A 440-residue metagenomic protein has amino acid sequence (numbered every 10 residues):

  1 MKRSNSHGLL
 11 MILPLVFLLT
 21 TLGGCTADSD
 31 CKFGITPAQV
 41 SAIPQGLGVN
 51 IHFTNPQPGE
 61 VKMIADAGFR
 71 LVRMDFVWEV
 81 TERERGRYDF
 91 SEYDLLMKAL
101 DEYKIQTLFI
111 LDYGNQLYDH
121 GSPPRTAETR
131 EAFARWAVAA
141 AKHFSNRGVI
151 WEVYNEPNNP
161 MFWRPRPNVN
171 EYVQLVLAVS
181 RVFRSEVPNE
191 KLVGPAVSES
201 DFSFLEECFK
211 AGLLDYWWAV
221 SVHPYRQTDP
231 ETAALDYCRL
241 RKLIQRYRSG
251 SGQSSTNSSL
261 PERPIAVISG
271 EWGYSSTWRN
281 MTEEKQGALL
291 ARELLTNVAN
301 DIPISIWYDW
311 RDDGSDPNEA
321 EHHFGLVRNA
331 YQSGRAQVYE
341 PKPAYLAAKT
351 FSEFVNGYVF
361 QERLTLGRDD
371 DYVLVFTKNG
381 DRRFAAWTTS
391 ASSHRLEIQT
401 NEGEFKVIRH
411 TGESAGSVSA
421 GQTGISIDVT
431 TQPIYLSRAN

Functional and structural regions predicted by a protein language model:
M11-T21: Bacterial N-terminal signal peptides
D28-R70, D75-V77: Boundary/entry segment of secreted carbohydrate-active catalytic domains
E60-W218, H223-Q227: Substrate-binding cleft and catalytic face of glycoside hydrolase catalytic domains, especially the flexible beta-alpha
I244-L289, D312-N329: Active-site clefts of carbohydrate-active enzymes
M281-A348, L364-R368: Aromatic/acidic polysaccharide-binding cleft in carbohydrate-active enzymes
L366-G403, H410: Carbohydrate-binding surface patches
V418-N440: C-terminal beta-strand-rich structural cap/linker in extracellular carbohydrate-active enzymes
